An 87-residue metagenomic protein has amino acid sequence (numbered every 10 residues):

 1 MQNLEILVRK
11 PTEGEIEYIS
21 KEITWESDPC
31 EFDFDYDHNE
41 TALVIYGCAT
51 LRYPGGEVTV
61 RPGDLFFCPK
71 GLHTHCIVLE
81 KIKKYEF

Functional and structural regions predicted by a protein language model:
M1-P11, E15, I23, P62: Cytosolic regulatory regions built on CNB/CRP/Popeye-like sensor folds
R9-P11, Y18-D37, P69-K70: Conserved short histidine dyad/triad with adjacent acidic residue
E15-E17, D33, T41, E57-V58: Short secondary-structure boundary/capping segments
D28, R52-G56, L79: Short strand-coil-strand connectors
D35-T50: Short, conserved beta-strand element in jelly-roll/cupin
T41, L65, H75: Short, surface-exposed charged micro-motifs
G55-K70: Short acidic-glycine-tyrosine-enriched beta hairpin
K70-F87: Ligand-binding loop in jelly-roll beta-barrel domains
